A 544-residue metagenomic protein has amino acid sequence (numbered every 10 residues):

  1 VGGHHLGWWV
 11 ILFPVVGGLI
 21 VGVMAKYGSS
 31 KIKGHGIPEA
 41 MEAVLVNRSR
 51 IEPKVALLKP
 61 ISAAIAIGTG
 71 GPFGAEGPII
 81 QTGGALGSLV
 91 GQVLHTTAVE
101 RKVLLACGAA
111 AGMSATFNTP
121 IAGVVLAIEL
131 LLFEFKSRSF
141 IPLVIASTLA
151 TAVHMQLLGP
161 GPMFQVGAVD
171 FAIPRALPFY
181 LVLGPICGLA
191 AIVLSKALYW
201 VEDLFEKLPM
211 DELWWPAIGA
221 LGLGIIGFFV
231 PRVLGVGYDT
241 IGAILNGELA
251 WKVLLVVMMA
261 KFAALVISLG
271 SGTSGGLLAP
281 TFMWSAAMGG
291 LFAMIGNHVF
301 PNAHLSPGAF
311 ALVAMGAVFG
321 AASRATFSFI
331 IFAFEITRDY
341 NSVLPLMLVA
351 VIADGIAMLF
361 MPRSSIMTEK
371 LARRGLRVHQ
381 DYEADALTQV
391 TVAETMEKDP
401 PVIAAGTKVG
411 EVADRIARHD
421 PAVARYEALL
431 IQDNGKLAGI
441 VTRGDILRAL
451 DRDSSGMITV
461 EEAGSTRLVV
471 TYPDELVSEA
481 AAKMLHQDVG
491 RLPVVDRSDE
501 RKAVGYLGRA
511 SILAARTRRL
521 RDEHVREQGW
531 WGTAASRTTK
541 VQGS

Functional and structural regions predicted by a protein language model:
V1-Q389, D399, I403-R415, Y426-L429 (+3 more regions): Alpha-helical transmembrane segments and immediately membrane-proximal extracytoplasmic
N118, R324, I352, T395 (+7 more regions): Terminal peptide-recognition signature
P280-G290, A372-R373, G444-R448, D453-T466: Active/binding-pocket-proximal capping segment
S365-E394, G456-I458, E523-G543: Long, charged amphipathic helices and adjacent flexible linkers at domain junctions
T388-V402, T407-D414, D445, G456-L468 (+1 more regions): Bateman (tandem CBS) regulatory domains
E394, A428-L430, P493: Residue-level detector of beta-strand face positions
I403-R425, R448-L450, E462, V470-R497 (+2 more regions): The conserved cystathionine-beta-synthase
L430, K436-R452, A503-L520: Short beta->alpha transition motifs characteristic of CBS
